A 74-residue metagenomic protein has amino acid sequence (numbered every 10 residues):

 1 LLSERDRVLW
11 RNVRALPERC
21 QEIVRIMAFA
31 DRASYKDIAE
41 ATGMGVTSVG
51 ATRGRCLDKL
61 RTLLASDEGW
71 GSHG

Functional and structural regions predicted by a protein language model:
L1-R14: Acidic, proline/glycine-rich intrinsically disordered inter-domain spacer in sigma factors
A15-D37: Short amphipathic alpha helix immediately N-terminal
L16-Q21, L57-G74: Short, Lys/Arg-enriched C-terminal cap helix and immediately downstream tail that follows
A33, G43, G71-G74: Charge-rich, acidic-biased intrinsically disordered regions
K36-D67: DNA-recognition helix of helix-turn-helix
